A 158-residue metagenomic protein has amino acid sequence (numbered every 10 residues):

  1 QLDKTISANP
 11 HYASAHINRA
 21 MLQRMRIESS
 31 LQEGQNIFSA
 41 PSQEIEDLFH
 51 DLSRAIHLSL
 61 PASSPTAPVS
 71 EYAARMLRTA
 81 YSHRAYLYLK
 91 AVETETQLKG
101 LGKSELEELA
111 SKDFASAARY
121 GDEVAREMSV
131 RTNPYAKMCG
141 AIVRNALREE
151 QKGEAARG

Functional and structural regions predicted by a protein language model:
D3-I6, I56-S64, P68-E71, A118 (+2 more regions): A conserved position within tetratricopeptide repeats
A8-A13, R26, S59, V69 (+3 more regions): Short helix-capping/linker turns of helical repeat alpha-solenoids
Y12, H16-R19, L48, S70 (+2 more regions): Residues that mark the junctions of alpha-helical repeat units in TPR/alpha-solenoid scaffolds
I17-N18, A67-P68, R75-S82, E108 (+3 more regions): Alpha-solenoid helical repeat scaffolds
A20, M25-Q35, A85, K90-L101 (+1 more regions): Short coil/turn linking the two alpha-helices of tandem helical-hairpin repeats
Q43-I56, G102-R126, V130-P134, G140-E150: TPR/TPR-like (Sel1-like) alpha-helical repeat modules
